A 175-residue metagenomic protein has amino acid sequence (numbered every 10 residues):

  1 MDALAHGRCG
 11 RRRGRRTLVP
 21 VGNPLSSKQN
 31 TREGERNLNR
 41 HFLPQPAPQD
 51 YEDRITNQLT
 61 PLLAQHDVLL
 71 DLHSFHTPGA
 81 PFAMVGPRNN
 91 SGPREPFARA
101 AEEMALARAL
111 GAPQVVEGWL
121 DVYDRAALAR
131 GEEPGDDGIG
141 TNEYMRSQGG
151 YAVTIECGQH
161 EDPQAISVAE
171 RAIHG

Functional and structural regions predicted by a protein language model:
M1-G175: Structured catalytic-domain cores with a bias toward divalent-metal coordination
